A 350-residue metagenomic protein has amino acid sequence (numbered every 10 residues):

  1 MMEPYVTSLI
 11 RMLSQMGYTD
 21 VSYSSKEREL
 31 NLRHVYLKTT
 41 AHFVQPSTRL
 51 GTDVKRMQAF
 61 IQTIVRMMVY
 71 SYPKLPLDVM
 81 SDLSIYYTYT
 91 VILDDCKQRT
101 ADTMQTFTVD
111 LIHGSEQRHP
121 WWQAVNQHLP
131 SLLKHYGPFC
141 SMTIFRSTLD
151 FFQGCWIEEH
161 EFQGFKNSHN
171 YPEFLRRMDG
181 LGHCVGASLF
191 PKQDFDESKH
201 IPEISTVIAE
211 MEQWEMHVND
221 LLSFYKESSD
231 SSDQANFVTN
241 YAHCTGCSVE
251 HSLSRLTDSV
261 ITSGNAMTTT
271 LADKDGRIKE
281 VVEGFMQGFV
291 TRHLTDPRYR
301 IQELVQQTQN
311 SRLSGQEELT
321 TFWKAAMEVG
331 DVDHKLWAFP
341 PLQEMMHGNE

Functional and structural regions predicted by a protein language model:
M1-E350: Alpha-helical, largely C-terminal catalytic domains that coordinate divalent metal ions via clustered Asp/Glu/His
